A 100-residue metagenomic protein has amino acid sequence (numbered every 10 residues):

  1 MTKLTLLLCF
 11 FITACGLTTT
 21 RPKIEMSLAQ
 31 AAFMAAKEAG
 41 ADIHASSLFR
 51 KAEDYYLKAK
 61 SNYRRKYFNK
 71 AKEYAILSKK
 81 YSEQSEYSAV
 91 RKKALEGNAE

Functional and structural regions predicted by a protein language model:
M1-L8: Sec-dependent signal peptide recognition, specifically the positively charged N-region followed immediately by
C9-F10, Y67: Intrinsic disorder/low-structure terminal segments
I12-A14: C-terminal motif of bacterial Sec signal peptides marking the signal peptidase cleavage site
L17-F49, Y56, G97-E100: Amphipathic, heptad-repeat alpha-helical segments
S46, R50-E100: Intrinsically disordered, glycine/charged-rich N-terminal periplasmic/extracytoplasmic linker segments that lie
